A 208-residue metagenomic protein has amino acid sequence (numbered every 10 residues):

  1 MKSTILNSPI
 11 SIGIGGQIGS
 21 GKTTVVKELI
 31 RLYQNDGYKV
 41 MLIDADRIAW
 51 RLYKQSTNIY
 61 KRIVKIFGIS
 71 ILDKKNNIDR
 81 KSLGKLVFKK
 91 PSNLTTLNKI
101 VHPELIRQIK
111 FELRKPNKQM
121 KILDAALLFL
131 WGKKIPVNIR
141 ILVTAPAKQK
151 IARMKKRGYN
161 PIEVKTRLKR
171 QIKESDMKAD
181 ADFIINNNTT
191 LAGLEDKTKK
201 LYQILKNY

Functional and structural regions predicted by a protein language model:
I14: Hydrophobic anchor at the beta1->P-loop junction of P-loop NTPases
Q17: P-loop (Walker A) phosphate-binding loop of NTP-binding proteins
S20: ATP-binding Walker
T23: Walker A/P-loop
R47-K118: ATP-dependent small-molecule kinase phosphotransfer cores that center on conserved nucleotide phosphate-binding segments
R107-K115, M120-K156: ATP-dependent NMP and nucleoside kinases share a basic, alpha-helical "lid"
N117, K134-I135, Y159-Y208: Small-molecule kinase domains that catalyze NTP-dependent phosphoryl transfer to phosphate-bearing small molecules
